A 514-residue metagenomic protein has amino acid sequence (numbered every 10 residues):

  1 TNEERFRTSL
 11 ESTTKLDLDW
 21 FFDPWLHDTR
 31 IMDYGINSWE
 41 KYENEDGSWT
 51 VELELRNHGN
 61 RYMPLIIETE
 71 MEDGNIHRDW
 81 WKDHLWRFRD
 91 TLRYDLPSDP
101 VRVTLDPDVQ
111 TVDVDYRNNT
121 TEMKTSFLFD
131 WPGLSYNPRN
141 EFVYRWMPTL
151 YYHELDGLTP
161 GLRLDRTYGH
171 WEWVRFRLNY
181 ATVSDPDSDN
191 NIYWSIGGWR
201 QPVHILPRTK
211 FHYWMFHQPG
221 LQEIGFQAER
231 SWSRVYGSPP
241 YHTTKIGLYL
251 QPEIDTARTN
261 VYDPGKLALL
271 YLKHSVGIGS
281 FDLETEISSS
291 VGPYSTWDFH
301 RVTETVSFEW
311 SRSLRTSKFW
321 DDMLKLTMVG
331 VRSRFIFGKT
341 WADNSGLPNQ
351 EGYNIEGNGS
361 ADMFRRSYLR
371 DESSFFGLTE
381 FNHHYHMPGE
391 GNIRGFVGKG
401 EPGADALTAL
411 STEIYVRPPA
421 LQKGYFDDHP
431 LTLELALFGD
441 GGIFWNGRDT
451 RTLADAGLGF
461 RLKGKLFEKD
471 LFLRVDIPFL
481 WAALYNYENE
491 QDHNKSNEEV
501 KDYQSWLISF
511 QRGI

Functional and structural regions predicted by a protein language model:
T1-G47: Amphipathic alpha-helical substructures
T13, R56-G59, Y152, H217: Non-cytosolic beta-sheet module surface loops
I31-R102, V112: Long, His/Glu/Asp-enriched segments that create or flank divalent metal/ion-associated functional microenvironments
M63, D73-N75, W81, D90-D99 (+5 more regions): Outer-membrane beta-barrel initiation region
T111-L134, P138, T167, Y236-K245 (+3 more regions): In a subset of proteins, long, contiguous C-terminal domains/tails are tracked
L150, Y193, R208-P219, E223-E229 (+6 more regions): C-terminal outer-membrane beta-barrel translocator/porin domains of Gram-negative envelope proteins and their
N179-P186, S195, R200-P202, R451-L471 (+1 more regions): Strand-loop-strand
D440: Short basic (Lys/Arg) and small-residue
